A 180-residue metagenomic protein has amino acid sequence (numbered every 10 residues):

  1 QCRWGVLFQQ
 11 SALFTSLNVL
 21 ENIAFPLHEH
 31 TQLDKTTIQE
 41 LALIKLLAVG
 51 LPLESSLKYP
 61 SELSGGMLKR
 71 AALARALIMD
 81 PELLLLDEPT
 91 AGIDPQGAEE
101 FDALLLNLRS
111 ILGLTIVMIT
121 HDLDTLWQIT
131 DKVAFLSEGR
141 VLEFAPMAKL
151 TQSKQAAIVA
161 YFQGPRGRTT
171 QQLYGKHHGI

Functional and structural regions predicted by a protein language model:
T36-E54: Conserved ABC ATPase "signature" region
Y59-L63, M67: Conserved ABC ATPase signature
I78-E82: A short, proline-enriched helix->beta-strand linker immediately N-terminal to the Walker B motif in ABC-type P-loop
L84-D87: Catalytic Walker B motif of ABC-type/P-loop ATPase nucleotide-binding domains
T120-H121: H-loop/switch region of ABC-family ATPase nucleotide-binding domains
L126-Q128: A short, surface-exposed alpha-helical micro-motif characterized by mixed small hydrophobic and charged/polar residues
